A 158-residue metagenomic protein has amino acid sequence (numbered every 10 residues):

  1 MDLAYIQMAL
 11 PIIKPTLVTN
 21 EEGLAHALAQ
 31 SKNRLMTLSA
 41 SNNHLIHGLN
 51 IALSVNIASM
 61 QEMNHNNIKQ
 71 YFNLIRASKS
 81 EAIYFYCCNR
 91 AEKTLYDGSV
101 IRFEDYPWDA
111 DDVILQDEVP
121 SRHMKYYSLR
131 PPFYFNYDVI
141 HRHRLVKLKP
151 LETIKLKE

Functional and structural regions predicted by a protein language model:
M1, H44-L45, E62-N64, K93-Y96: Flexible loop/turn segments at secondary-structure boundaries
M1-I13, I83, Y96-V100, D105-D117: Extended hydrophobic/aromatic segments used for targeting, binding, or gating
A4-H47: S-adenosyl-L-methionine
S39-A40, E104-E158: Rossmann-like AdoMet/SAM-dependent catalytic core
N50-A52, I83: Conserved acidic residues
V55: A conserved beta-strand element that flanks and buttresses the S-adenosyl-L-methionine
E62-I75: A short, conserved alpha-helix within the catalytic core of class I
S80-E92: Conserved beta-strand signature within the Rossmann-like core of class I S-adenosyl-L-methionine
